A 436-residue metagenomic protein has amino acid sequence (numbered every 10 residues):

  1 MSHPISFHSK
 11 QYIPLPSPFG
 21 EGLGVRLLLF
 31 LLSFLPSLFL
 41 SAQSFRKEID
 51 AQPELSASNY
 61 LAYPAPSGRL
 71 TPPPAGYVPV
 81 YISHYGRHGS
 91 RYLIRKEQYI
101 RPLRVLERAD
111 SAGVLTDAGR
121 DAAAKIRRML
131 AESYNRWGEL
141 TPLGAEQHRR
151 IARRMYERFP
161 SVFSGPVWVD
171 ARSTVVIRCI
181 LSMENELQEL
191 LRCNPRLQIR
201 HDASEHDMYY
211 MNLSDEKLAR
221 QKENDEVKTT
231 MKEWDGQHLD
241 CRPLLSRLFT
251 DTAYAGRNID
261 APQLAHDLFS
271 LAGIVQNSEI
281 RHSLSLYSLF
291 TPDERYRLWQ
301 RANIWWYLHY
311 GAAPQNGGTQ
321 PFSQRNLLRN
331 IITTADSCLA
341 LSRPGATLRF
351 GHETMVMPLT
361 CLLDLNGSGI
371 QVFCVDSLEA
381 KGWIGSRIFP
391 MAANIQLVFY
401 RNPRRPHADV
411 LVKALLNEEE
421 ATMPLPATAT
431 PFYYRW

Functional and structural regions predicted by a protein language model:
S2-S6: N-terminal, intrinsically disordered charge-dense segments
S9-Q11: N-terminal cationic leader/targeting segments used for protein routing and processing
P14-P18: Ser/Thr/Pro/Gly-rich low-complexity, intrinsically disordered segments
G20-G22: Glycine-biased, low-complexity coil/linker segments
L28-S37: Bacterial N-terminal signal peptides
L38-A42: Sec/Tat signal peptide C-region and signal peptidase I cleavage site
Q43-W168, T174-T347, G351-W436: Signature for phosphate-centric chemistry
